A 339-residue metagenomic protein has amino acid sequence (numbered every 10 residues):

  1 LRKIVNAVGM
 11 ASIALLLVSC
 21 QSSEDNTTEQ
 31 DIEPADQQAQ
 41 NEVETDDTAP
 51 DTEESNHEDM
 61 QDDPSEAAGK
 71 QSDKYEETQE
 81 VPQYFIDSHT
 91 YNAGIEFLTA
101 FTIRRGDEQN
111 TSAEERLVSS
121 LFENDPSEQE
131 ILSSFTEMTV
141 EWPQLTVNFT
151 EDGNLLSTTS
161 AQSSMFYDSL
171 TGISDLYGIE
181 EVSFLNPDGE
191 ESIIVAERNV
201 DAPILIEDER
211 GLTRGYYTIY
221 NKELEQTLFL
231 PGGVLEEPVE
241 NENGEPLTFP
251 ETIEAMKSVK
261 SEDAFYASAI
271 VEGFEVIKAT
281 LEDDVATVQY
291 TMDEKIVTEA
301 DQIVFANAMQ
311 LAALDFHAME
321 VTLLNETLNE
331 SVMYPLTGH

Functional and structural regions predicted by a protein language model:
K3-G9, A14, C20-H339: Bimodal "functional hotspot" detector
